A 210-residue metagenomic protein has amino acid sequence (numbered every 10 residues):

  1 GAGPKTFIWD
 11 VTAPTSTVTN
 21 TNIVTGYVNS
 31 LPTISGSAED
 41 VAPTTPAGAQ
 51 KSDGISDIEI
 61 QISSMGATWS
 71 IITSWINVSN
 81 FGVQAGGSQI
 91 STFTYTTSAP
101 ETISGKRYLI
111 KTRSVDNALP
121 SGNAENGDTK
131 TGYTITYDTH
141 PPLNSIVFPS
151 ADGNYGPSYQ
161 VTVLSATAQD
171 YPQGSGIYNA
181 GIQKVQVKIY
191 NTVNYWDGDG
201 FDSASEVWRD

Functional and structural regions predicted by a protein language model:
G1-D210: Low-complexity, disordered linker/stalk regions enriched in Pro/Thr/Ser/Gly
